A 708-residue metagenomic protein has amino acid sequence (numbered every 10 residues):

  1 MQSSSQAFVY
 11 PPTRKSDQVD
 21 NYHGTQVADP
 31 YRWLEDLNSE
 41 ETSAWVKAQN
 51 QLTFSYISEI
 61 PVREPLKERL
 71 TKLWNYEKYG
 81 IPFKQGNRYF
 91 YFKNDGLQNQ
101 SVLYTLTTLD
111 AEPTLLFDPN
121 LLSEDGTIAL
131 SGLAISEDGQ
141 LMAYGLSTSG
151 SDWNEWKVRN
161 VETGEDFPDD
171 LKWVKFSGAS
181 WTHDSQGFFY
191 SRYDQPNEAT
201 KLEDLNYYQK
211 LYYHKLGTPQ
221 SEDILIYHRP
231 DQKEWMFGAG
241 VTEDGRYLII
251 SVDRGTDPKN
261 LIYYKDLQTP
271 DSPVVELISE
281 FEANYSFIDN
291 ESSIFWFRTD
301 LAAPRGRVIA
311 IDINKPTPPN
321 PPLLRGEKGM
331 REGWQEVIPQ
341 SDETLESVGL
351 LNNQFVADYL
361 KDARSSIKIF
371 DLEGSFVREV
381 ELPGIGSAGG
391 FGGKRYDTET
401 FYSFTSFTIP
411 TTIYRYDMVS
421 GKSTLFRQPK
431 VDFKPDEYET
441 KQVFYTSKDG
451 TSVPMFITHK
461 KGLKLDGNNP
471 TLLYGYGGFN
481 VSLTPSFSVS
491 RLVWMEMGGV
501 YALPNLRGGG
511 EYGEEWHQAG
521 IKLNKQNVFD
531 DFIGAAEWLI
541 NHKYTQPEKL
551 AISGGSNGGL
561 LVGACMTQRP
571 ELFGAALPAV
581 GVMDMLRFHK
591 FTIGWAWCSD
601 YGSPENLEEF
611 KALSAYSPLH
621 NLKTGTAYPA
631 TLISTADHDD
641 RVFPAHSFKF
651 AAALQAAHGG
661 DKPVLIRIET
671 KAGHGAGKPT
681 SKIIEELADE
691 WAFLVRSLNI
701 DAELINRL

Functional and structural regions predicted by a protein language model:
E40-A134, G145, W235-N290, S347 (+6 more regions): Non-catalytic accessory segments flanking enzyme active sites
T105-L106, K157-V161, L205-G217, I262-L267 (+2 more regions): Beta-propeller blade signature
P119, V161-W173, T218-P230, Q268-I278 (+3 more regions): Blade-edge beta-strand/turn elements of extracellular beta-propeller and related beta-sheet repeat scaffolds
N120-S136, Y144-S151, E165-P168, Y416-K422 (+6 more regions): Cap/lid segment of the alpha/beta-hydrolase catalytic domain
S147-T148, S191-Y207: Short, conserved, GDST-rich strand-edge loop motifs in beta-rich repeat architectures
Q209-D253: Polar, glycine-rich mid-to-C-terminal structural blocks that act as macromolecule-binding/assembly scaffolds
P316-E332: Intrinsic disorder/low-complexity segments
L503-L708: Active-site-proximal cap/loop segments of hydrolase catalytic domains
